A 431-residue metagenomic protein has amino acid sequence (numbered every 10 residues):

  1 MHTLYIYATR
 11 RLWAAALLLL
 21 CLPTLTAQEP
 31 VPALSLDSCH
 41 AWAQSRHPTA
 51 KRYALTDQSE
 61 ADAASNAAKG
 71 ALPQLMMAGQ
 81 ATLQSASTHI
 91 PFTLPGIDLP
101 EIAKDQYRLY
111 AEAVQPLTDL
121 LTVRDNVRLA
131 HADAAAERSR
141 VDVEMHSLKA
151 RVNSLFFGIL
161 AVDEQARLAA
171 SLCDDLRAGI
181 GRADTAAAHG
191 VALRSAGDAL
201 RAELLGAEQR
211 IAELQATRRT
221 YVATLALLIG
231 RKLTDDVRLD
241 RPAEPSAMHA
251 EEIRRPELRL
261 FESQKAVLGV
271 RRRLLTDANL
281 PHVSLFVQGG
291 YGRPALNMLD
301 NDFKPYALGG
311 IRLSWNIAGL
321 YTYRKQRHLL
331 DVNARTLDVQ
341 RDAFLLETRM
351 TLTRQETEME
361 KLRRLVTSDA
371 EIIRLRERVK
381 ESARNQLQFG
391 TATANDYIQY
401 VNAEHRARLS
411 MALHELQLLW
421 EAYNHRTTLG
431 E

Functional and structural regions predicted by a protein language model:
H2, I6, L34-S38, D62 (+7 more regions): Periplasmic alpha-helical coiled-coil/stalk elements that build and connect Gram-negative outer-membrane
I6, A14, Q28-E29, H40 (+2 more regions): Acidic, low-complexity, intrinsically disordered peripheral segments
A16-L17, A27-M76, V191-L193, I229-R271 (+3 more regions): Bacterial Sec-pathway N-terminal export signals of envelope proteins
C21-P23: N-terminal signal peptide c-region/cleavage motif recognized by signal peptidases
K51, Q74-T93, P100-A103, V114-V143 (+4 more regions): Small/polar (Gly/Ser/Thr/Ala-rich) solvent-exposed segments that form structured loops/beta-strands/short helices used
R52-A67, E144, L148-R167, Y221 (+3 more regions): Amphipathic alpha-helical coiled-coil segments
S65, E112, L274, R312-S314: Outer-membrane beta-barrel architecture
M76, Y110-E112, F156, L308-R312 (+1 more regions): Membrane-embedded beta-strand positions in outer-membrane beta-barrel channels/transporters
